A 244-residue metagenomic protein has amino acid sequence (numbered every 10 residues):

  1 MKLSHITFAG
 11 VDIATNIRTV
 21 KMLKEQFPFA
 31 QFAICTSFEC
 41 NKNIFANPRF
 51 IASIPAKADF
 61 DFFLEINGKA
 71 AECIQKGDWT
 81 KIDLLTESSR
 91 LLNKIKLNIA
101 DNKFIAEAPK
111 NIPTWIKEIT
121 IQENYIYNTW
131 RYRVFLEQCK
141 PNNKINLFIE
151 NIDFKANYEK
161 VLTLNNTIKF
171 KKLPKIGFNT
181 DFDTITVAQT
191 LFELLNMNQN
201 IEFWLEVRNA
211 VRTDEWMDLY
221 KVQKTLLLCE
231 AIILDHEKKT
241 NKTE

Functional and structural regions predicted by a protein language model:
M1-K94, F104, Y127-N128, Q138-N142 (+4 more regions): Conserved N-terminal beta1-alpha1 strand-loop-helix module at the mouth
F32, I119-I121, N146-L147, N198-V207: Short hydrophobic/aromatic-enriched beta-strand-loop microsegments
I66-N67, N98-A100, E123-N124, N151-I152 (+1 more regions): Short loop/turn segments at strand-loop or loop-helix junctions that form parts of catalytic or ligand-binding pockets
S89, L97, P109-K110: Long, acidic/serine-threonine-rich intrinsically disordered regions with weak helical/coil propensity that act as
I95, K117-Q122: A fold-level detector for beta-propeller and closely related beta-sheet-rich head/sensor domains
K110-E118: Conserved phosphate/ATP/ADP-binding segment of small-molecule kinases
T120-A156: Histidine/lysine/aspartate-rich catalytic loop segments that bind and position anionic ligands
K175-D183, E206-N209: Glycine-rich anion-binding loop/nest that anchors nucleotide
